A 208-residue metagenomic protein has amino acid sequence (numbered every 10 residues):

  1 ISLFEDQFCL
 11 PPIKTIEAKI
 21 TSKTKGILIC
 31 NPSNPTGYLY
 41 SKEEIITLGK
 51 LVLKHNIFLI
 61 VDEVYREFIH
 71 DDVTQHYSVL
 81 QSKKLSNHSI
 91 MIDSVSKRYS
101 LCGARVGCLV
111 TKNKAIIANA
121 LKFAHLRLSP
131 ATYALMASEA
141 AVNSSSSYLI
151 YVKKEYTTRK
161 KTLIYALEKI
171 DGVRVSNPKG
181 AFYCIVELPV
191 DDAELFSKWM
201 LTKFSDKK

Functional and structural regions predicted by a protein language model:
I1-K208: PLP-dependent class I/II
